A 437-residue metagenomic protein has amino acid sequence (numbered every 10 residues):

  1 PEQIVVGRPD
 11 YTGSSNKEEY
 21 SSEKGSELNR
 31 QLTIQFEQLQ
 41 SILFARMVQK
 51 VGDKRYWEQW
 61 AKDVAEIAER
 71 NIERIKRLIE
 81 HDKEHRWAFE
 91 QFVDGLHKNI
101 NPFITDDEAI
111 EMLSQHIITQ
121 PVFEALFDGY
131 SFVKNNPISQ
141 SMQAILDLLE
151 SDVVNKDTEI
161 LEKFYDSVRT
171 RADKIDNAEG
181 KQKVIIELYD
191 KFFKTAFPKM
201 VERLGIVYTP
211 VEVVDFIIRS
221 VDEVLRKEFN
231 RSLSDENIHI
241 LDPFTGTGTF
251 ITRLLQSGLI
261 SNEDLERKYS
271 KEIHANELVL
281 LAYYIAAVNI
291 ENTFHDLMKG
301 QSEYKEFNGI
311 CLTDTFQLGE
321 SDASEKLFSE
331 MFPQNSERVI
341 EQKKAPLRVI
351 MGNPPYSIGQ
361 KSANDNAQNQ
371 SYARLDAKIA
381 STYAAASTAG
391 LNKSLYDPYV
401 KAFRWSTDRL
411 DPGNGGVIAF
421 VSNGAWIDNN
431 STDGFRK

Functional and structural regions predicted by a protein language model:
P1, G434-K437: Short, intrinsically disordered, charge-balanced linker/junction segments flanking boundaries in proteins
P1, V288-D296, D397-R409: Metal-dependent nuclease catalytic cores in nucleic-acid-processing enzymes, especially RNase H-like/related
E2-T158, V207, V213-Q342, A384 (+1 more regions): Charged, often flexible domain-edge or linker segments that flank or initiate folded functional domains
F123, Y165-R169, I186-P198, I218-R226 (+5 more regions): Amphipathic, well-packed alpha-helical segments that form the structural scaffold of globular domains
I138-E202: Non-catalytic substrate-recognition/targeting regions of SAM-dependent transferases
M142-A144, K163-T170, K194-K199, R267-S270 (+3 more regions): Short acidic (Asp/Glu) and glycine-rich catalytic loops that position anionic groups and cofactors
K181, T209-I218, T247-F250, L281-I285 (+3 more regions): Phosphate/oxyanion-binding active-site loops and adjacent basic polyanion-contact surfaces
T249-L265, F316-F420, A425-N429, R436: SAM-dependent methyltransferase catalytic-core segment centered on the flexible catalytic loop and adjoining short
